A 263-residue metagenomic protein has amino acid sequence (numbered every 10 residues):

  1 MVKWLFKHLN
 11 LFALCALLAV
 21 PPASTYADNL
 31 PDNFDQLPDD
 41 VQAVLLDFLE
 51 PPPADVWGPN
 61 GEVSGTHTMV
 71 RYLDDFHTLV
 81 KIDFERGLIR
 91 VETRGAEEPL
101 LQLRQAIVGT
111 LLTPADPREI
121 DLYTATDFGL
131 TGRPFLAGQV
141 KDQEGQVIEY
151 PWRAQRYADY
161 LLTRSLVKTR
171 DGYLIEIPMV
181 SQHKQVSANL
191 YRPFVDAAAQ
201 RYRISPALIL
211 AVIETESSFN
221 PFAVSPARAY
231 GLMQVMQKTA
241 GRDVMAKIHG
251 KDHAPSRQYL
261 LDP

Functional and structural regions predicted by a protein language model:
V2-F6, L14, L18, T25-E214 (+2 more regions): Cell-wall glycan-active module
A19-P22, R228: Hydrophobic alpha-helical membrane context
K184, S225, Y259-L260: Alpha-helix N-cap/helix-initiation motif
R192, I209, A229-L232, P263: A general structural signal for well-ordered alpha-helical packing
P226-A254: Substrate-binding/active-site groove segments that recognize and process beta-1,4-linked N-acetyl-hexosamine
P255-P263: A short, structured beta-strand-centered segment in the mid-to-C-terminal lobe of catalytic cores from group-transfer
